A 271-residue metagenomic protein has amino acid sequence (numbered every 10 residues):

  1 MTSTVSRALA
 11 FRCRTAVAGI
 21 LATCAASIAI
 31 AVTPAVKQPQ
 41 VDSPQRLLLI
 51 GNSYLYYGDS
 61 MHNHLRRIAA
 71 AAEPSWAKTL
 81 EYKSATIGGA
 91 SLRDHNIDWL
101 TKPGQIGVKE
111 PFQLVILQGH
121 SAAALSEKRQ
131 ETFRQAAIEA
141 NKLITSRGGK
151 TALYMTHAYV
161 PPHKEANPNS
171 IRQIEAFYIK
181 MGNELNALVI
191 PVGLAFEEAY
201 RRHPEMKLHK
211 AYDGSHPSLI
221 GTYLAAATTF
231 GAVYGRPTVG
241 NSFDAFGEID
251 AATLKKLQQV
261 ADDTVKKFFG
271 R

Functional and structural regions predicted by a protein language model:
T2-I20: Bacterial N-terminal signal peptides that target proteins for export
A26-A29: N-terminal signal peptide c-region/cleavage motif recognized by signal peptidases
A31-D42: Cleaved targeting-peptide boundary
V41-S43, S75-T79, S146-G148: Short helix-terminating capping/connector loops at secondary-structure junctions
R46, I50, L55-R134, I138: Conserved SGNH/GDSL esterase-like catalytic core that processes O-acyl groups on lipids and polysaccharides
G104-L219, G231, G240: Alpha-helical cap/lid subdomain in secreted, periplasmic, or secretory-pathway luminal O-acyl-processing enzymes
H209, H216, Y223-R271: Conserved catalytic region of serine esterases and O-acyltransferases that act on ester linkages in lipids
